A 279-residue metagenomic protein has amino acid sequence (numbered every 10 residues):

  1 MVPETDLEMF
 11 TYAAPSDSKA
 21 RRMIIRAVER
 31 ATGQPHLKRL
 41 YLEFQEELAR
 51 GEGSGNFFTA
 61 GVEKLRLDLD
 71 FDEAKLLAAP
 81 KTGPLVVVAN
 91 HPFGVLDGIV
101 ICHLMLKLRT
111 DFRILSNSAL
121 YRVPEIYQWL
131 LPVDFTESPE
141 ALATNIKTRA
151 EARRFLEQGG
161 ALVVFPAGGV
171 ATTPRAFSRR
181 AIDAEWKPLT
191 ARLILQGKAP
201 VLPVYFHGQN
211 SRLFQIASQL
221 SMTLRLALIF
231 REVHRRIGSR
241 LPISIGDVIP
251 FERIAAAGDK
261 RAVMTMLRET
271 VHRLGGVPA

Functional and structural regions predicted by a protein language model:
M1-V88, G98-V100, K107-R109, Y127-Q128: Membrane-anchoring hydrophobic helices of lipid-metabolizing enzymes
V2-Y12, I146-A279: Non-catalytic C-terminal accessory region of glycerolipid acyltransferases and related lyso-lipid remodeling enzymes
V62-L67, S138-A143, R179-A181: Short, flexible loop segments at the rims of nucleotide/cofactor-binding pockets, characterized by
V86-V88, P132, V163-F165: Structural motif
H91-V95, V170-A171: Gly/Ser/Thr-rich loops at beta-strand to alpha-helix junctions that form or flank small-molecule/cofactor-binding
L96-H103, L189-R192: Short amphipathic alpha-helical face segments that pack within enzyme cores and frequently flank/anchor catalytic
H103-L106, R180-I182: Glycine-rich, phosphate-binding/catalytic loops in enzymes
L106, D111-A152, L156: Conserved nucleotide-cofactor-binding alpha/beta core module
